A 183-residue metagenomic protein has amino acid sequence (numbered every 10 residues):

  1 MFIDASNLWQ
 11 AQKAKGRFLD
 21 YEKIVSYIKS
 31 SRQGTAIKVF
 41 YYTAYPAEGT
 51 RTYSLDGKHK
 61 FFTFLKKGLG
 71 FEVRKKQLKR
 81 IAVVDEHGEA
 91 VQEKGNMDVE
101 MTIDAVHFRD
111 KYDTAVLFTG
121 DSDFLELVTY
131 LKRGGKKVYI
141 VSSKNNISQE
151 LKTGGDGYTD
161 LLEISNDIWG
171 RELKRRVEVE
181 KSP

Functional and structural regions predicted by a protein language model:
M1-E93, K137-I147: Domain-level signal for Mg2+-assisted phosphodiester chemistry and nucleotide/NA-binding surfaces in nucleic-acid
K60-P183: Nuclease catalytic cores that cleave nucleic-acid phosphodiester bonds, predominantly acidic two-metal-ion
